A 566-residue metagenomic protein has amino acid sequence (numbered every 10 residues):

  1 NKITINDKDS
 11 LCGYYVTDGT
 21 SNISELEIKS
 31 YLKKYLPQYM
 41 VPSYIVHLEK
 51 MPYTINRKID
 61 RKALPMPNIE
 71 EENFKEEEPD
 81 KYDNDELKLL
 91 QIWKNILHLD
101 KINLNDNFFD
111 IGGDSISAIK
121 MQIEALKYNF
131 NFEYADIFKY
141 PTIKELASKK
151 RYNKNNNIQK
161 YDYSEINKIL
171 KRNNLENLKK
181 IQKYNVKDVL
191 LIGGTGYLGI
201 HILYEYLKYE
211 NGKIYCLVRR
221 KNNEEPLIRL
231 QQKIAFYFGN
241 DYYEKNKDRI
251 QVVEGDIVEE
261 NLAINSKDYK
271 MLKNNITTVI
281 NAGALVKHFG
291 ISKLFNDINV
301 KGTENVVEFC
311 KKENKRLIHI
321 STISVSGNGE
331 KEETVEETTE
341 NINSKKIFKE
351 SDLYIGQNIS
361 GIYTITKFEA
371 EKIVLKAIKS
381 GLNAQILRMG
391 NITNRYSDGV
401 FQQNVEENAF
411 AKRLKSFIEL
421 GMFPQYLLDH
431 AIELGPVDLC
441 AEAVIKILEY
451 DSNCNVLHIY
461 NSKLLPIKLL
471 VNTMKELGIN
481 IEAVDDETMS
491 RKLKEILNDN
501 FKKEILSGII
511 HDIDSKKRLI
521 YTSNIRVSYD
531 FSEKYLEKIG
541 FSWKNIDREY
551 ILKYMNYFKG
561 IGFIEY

Functional and structural regions predicted by a protein language model:
N1-D80, E86, L90: AMP-dependent adenylate-forming
N6-L11, L36-I59, K101, S117-K120 (+1 more regions): AMP-binding/adenylate-forming catalytic domain of the ANL superfamily
D9, L87, Q91, D106-Y128 (+3 more regions): Phosphopantetheine-attachment site and its flanking helix in carrier
L26-S30, E76-I102, I116-K127: Thiotemplate assembly-line natural product biosynthesis machinery
K154-T278, A282-L285: N-terminal Rossmann/SDR dinucleotide-binding element
Q159-I166, Y209-V218, G508, R526-Y566: Amphipathic terminal alpha-helices
K273-N274, T278-A282, F289-G290, L294-D297 (+2 more regions): Conserved Rossmann-fold NAD(P)-dependent oxidoreductase catalytic core, especially the SDR/UDP-sugar
I447-S515: Mid/C-terminal beta-alpha module of Rossmann-like enzyme folds, strongest in SDR-family dehydrogenases/epimerases
